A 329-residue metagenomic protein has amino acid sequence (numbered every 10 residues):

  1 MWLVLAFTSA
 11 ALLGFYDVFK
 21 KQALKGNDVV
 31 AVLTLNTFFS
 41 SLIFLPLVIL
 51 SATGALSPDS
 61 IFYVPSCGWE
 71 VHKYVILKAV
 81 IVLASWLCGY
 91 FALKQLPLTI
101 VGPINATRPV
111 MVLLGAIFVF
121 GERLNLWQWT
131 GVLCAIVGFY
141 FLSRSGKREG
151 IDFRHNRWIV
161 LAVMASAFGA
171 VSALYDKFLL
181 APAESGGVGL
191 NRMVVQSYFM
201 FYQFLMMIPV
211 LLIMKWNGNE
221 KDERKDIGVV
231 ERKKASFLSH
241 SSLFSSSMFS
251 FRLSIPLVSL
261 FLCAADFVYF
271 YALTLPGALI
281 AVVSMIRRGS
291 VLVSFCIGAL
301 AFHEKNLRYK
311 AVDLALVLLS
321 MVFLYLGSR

Functional and structural regions predicted by a protein language model:
M1-F7, A11, V110-S172, K177 (+2 more regions): Juxtamembrane helix-loop boundary signature in multi-pass membrane transporters
W2-L5, V30-A52, V160-M164, F168 (+5 more regions): Hydrophobic alpha-helical transmembrane segments of multi-pass integral membrane proteins, especially transporters
W2-T8, L56-C88, N105, R157-A167 (+2 more regions): Loop-to-transmembrane-helix transition segments
G14, L45, A79, L83 (+8 more regions): Hydrophobic/small/kink-forming positions within alpha-helical transmembrane segments of polytopic membrane proteins
A23, V32, A92, F118-L124 (+5 more regions): Hydrophobic/aromatic residues within transmembrane alpha-helices of multi-pass small-molecule transporters
K25-V32, L87-I104, E184-M193, F267-R288: Structural motif at transmembrane-helix junctions in multi-pass transporters
F39-I43, I104-F118, Y202-M206, A265 (+3 more regions): Alpha-helical transmembrane segments of compact multi-pass small-molecule transporters, enriched in specific families
S41-E70, F118, Y140-G150, F204-F251 (+2 more regions): Membrane-interface helix-cap regions at the ends of transmembrane helices in multi-pass membrane proteins
